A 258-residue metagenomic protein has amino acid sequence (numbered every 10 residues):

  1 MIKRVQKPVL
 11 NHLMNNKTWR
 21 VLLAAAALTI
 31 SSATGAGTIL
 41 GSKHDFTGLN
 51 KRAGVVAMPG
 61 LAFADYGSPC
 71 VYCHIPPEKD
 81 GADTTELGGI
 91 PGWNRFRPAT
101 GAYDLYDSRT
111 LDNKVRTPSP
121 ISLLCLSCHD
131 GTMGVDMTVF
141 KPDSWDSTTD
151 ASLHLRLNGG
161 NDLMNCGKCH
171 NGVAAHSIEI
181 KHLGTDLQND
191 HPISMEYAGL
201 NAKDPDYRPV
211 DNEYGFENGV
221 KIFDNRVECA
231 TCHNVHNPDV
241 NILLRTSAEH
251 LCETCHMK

Functional and structural regions predicted by a protein language model:
I2, A33-V71, I75-K258: C-type cytochrome heme-c attachment and multiheme electron-transfer modules
R4-L23: Bacterial N-terminal signal peptides that target proteins for export
L23-S31: Bacterial N-terminal signal peptides
